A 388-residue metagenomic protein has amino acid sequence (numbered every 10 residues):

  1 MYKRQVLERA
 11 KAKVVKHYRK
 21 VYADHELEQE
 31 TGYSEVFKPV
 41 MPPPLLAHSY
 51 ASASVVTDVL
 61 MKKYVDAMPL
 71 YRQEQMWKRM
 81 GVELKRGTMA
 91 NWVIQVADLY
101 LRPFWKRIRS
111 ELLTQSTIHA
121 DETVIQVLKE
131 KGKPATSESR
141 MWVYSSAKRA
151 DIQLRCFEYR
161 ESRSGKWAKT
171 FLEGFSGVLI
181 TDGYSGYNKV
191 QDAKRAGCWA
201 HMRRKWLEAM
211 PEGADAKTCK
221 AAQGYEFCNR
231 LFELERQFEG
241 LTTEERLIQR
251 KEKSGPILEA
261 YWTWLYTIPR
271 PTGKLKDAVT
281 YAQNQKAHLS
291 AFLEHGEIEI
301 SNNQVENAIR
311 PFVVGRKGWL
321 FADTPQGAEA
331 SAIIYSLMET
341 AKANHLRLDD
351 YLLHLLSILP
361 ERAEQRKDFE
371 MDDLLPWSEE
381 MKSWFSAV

Functional and structural regions predicted by a protein language model:
M1-Y2: Short, small-residue-biased leader/transition segments that mark boundaries at the very start of proteins
Q5: Flexible glycine-rich active-site/ligand-binding loops centered on an Asp-His dyad
E8-V14: Short, intrinsically disordered, charge-biased short linear motifs at domain edges
V14, R19-A23, E28-V388: Catalytic center-proximal scaffold of phosphoryl-transfer enzymes
